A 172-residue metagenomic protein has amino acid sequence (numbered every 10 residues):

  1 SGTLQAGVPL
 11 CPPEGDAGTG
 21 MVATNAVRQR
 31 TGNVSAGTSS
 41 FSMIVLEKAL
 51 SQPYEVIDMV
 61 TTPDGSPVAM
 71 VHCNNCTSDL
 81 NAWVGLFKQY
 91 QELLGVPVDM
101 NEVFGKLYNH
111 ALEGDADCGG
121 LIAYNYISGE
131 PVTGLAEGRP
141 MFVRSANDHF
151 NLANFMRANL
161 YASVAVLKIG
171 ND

Functional and structural regions predicted by a protein language model:
S1-D172: Active-site core segments that coordinate phosphate-bearing ligands/cofactors across diverse enzyme families
